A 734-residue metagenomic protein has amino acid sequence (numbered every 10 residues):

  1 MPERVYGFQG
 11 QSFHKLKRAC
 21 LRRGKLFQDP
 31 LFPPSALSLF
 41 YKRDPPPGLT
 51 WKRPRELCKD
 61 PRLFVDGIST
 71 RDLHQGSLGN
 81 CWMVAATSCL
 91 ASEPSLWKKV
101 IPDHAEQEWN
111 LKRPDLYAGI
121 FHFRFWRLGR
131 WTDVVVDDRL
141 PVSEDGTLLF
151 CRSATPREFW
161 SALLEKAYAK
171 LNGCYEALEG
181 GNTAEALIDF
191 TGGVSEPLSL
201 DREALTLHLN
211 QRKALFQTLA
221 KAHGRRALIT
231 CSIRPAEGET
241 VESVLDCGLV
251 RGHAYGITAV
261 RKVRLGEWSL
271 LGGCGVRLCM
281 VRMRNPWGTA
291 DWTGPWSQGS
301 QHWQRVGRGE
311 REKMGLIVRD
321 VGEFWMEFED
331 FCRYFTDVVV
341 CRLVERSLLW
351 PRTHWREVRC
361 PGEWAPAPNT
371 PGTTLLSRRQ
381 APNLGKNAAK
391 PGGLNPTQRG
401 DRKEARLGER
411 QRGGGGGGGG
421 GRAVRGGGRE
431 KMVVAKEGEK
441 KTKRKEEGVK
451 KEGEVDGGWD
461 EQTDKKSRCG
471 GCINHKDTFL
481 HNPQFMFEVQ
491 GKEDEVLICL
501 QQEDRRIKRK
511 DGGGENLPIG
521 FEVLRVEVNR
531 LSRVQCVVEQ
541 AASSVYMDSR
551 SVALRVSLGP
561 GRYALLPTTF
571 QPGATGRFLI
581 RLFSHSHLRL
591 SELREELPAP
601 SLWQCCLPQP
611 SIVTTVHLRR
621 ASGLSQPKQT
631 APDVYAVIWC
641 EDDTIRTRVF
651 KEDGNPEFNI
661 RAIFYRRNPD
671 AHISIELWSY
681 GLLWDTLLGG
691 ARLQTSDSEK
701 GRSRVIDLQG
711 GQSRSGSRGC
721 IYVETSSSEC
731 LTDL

Functional and structural regions predicted by a protein language model:
M1-R399, K403, E409, R422-R425 (+7 more regions): Structured alpha-helical subdomains that flank or immediately precede key functional sites
N80, I660-R661: Transmembrane alpha-helices of multi-pass eukaryotic membrane proteins
G248, E652-D653: Short helix-capping and inter-helix turn/linker motifs at the boundaries of alpha-helical repeat units
G413-G420: Long, low-complexity Q/N-rich tracts
Y546-R550, N655-I660: Aromatic sugar-binding surface patches on proteins that engage polysaccharides or sugar-phosphate polymers
I645-V649: Short, acidic Ser/Thr/Gly-rich low-complexity loop/linker segments typical of extracellular and cell-surface proteins
T686-L687: Extracellular carbohydrate recognition
